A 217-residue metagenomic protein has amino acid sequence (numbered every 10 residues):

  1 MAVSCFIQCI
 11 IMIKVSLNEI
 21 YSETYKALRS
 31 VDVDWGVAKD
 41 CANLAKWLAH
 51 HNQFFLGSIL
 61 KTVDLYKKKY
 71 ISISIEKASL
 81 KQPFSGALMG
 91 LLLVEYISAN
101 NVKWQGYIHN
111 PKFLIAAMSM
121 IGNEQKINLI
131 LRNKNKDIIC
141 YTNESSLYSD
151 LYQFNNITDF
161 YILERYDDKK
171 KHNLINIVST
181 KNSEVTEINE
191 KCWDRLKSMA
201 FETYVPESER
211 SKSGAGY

Functional and structural regions predicted by a protein language model:
A2-V3: Acidic, Ala/Val/Gly-enriched low-complexity intrinsically disordered segments
I7-E76: Long alpha-helical, hydrophobic tracts
D34, H109-K112, V185-N189: Short, structured coil/loop segments at alpha-helix boundaries
H50-H51, H109, H172: Histidine (H) residue identity feature
L56-S146: A glycine-rich, acidic short-motif signal
S149-Y217: Extended, charged low-complexity segments that frequently continue into or abut oligomerization scaffolds
